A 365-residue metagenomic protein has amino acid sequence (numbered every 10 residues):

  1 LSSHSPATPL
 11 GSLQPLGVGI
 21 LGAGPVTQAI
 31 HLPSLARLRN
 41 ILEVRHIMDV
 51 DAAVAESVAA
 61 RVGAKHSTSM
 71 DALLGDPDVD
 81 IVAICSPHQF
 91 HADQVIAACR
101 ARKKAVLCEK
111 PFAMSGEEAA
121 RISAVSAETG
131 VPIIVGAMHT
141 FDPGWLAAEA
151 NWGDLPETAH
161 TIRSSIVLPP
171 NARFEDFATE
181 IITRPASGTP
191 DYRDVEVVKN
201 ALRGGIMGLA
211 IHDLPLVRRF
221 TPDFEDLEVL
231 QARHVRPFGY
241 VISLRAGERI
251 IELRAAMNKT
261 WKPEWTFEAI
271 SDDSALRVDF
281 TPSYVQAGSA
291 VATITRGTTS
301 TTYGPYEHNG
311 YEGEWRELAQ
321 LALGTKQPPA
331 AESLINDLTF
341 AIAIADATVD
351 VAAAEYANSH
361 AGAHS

Functional and structural regions predicted by a protein language model:
L1-S12, I81-A83, A246, E317-S365: C-terminal helix-rich "cap/oligomerization" subdomain common to oxidoreductases
L1-V62: N-terminal Rossmann-like dinucleotide-binding module
V44, V79-V82, A159: Local beta-strand N-terminus motif with an aromatic residue
V62-V125: Beta-loop-alpha module in the N-terminal Rossmann-like domain of NAD(P)-dependent dehydrogenases, especially those
T68, L107-C108, I133-V135, V278: Hydrophobic residues in well-ordered beta-strands that form the structural core
A113-T183: A contiguous active-site-proximal alpha/beta segment in oxidoreductase catalytic domains
T183-E264: Rossmann-like dinucleotide-binding domain that binds NAD(P)(H)
Q231-G239, A246-R316, A330: NAD(P)-dinucleotide binding in Rossmann-like oxidoreductases
